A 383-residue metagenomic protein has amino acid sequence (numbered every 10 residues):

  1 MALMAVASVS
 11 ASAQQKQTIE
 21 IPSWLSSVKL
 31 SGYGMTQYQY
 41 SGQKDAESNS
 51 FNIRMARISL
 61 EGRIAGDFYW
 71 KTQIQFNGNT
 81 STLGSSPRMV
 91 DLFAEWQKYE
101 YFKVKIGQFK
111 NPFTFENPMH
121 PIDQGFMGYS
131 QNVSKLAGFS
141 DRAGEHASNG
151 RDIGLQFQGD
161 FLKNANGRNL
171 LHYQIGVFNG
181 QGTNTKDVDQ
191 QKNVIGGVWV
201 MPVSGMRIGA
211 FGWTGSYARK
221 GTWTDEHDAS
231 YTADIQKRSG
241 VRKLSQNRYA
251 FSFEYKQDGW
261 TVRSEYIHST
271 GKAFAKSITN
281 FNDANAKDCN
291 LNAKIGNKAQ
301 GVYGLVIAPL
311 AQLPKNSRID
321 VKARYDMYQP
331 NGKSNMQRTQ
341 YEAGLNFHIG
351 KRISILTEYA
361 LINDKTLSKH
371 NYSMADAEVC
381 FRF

Functional and structural regions predicted by a protein language model:
M1-Q15: Bacterial Sec-dependent N-terminal signal peptides
V9-A13, S27, G205, F253: Compositionally biased regions
Q17-G180, V188-I195, W199-I208, T214 (+4 more regions): Outer membrane beta-barrel
Q43-A46, A65, F93-Q97, Q108 (+2 more regions): Outer-membrane beta-barrel pore domains
